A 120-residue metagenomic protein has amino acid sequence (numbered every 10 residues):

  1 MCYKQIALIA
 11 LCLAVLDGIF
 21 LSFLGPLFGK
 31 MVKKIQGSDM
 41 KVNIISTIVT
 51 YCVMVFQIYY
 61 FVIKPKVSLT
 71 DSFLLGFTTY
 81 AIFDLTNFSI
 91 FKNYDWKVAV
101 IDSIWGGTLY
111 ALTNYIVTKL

Functional and structural regions predicted by a protein language model:
M1-L120: Juxtamembrane/disordered regions of integral membrane proteins
